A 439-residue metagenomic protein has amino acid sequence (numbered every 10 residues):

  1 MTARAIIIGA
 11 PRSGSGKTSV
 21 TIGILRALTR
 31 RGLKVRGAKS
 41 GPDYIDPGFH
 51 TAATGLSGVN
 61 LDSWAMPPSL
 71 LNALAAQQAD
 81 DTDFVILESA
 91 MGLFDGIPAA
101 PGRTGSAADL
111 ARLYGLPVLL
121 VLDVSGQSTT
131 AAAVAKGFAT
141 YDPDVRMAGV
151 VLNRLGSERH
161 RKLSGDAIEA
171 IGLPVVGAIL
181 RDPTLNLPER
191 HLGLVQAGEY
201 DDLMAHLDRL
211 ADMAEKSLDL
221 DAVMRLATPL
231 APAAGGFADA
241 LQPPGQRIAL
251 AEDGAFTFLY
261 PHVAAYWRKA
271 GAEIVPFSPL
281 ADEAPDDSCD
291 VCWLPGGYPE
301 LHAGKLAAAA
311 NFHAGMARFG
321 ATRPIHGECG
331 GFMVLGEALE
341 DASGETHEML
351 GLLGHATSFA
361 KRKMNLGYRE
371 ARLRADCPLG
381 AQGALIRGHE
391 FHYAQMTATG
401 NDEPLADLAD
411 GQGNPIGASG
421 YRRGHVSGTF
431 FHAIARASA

Functional and structural regions predicted by a protein language model:
T2-S19, L25-Y114, V118, L122-G149 (+1 more regions): ATP-dependent carboxylate-amine ligase catalytic core
A5, L33-R36, G245-R247, E273 (+1 more regions): Residues that mark the start of a beta-strand
I7, I86-E88, L119, V151 (+3 more regions): Structural motif
K39-S40, V175-P183, E273-A281: Beta-strand->loop->alpha-helix junctions that form or flank phosphate-binding loops in nucleotide-handling enzymes
A111, Q242-P244, F256-K269, E273 (+1 more regions): C-terminal and late-domain segments of enzyme folds
S128-A240: Internal gly/pro-rich beta-alpha loop/helix module that stabilizes soluble enzyme cofactors or their anionic handles
Q246-A309, H313-R318: Phosphate-binding active sites in nucleotide-utilizing proteins
P299-P378: Cysteine-nucleophile active-site neighborhood
